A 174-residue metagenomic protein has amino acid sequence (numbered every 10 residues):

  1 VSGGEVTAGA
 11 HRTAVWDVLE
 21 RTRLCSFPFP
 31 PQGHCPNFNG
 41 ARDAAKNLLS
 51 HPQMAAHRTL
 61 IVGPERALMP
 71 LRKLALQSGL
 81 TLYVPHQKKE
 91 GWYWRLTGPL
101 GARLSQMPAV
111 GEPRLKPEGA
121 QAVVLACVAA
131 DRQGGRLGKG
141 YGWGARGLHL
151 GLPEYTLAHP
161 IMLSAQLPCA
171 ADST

Functional and structural regions predicted by a protein language model:
V1-C35, K46-H57, S78, E90-T174: Surface-exposed, charge/polar-rich loops and edge strands
T7, P36, G40, G63: Short, contiguous, pocket-lining structural segments that sit at or immediately flank catalytic/ligand-binding sites
A41-A45, A67-M69: Conserved beta-loop-alpha segment that forms the PLP phosphate-binding cup at the N-terminus of a helix
L60-L76, L80-H86: Extended, H/D-rich, highly charged conserved domains that either
